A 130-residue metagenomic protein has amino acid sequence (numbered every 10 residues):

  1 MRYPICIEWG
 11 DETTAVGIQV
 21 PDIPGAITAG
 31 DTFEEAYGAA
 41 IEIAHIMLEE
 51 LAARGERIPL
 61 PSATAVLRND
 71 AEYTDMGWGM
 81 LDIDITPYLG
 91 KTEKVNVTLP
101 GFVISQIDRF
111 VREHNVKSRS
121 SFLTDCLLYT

Functional and structural regions predicted by a protein language model:
M1-T14, Q19, I23: N-terminal segment of the canonical double-stranded RNA-binding domain
M1-Y3, H45-R109, S121-T124: Short, charged, surface-exposed hinge/linker loops at domain edges that act as mobile lids or interdomain connectors
P24-E35: A short, exposed loop/beta-hairpin motif centered on an aromatic-Gly-Thr core
G38-A39, S105: Short amphipathic alpha-helices within nucleic acid-binding modules
A39-A40, D125-C126: Generic alpha-helical secondary-structure signal
Y129-T130: Conserved small/polar residues in nucleotide/adenosyl-binding loops
